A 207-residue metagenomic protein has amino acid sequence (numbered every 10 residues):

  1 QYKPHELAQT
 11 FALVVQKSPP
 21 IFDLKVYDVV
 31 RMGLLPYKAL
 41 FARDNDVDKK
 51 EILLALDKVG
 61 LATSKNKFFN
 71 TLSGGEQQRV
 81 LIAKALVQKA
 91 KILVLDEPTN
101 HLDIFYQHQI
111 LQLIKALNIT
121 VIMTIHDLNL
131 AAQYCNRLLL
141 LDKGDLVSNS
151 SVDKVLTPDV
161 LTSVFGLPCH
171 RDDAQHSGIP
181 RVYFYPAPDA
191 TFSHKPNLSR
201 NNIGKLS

Functional and structural regions predicted by a protein language model:
R31, D46-S64: Conserved ABC ATPase "signature" region
R43, F68-L72, E76: Conserved ABC ATPase signature
I82-A83, I110: Hydrophobic anchor residue at the start of the ABC signature
L93-E97, L102: Catalytic Walker B motif of ABC-type/P-loop ATPase nucleotide-binding domains
A131-Q133: A short, surface-exposed alpha-helical micro-motif characterized by mixed small hydrophobic and charged/polar residues
P158, S163-S207: ABC ATPase nucleotide-binding domains
